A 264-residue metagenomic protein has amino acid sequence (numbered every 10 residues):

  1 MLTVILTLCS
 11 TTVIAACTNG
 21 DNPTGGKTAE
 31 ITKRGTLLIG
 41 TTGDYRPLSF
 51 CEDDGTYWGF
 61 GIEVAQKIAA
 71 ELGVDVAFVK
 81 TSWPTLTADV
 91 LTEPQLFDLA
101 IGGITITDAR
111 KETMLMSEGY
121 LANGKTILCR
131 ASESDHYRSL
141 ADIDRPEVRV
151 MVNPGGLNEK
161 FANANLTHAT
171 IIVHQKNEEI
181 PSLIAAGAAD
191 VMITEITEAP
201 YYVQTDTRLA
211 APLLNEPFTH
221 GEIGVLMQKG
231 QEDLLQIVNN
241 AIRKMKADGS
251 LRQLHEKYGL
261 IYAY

Functional and structural regions predicted by a protein language model:
C17-T24, L157-I171, A210-N215, I242-Y264: Ligand-binding clefts/hinges and TM-proximal coupling segments of bilobed small-molecule sensing domains
P23-G102: Extracytoplasmic small-molecule ligand-binding "clamshell" domains of the periplasmic binding protein/Venus flytrap
T36-T41, W58, L140-G155, I171: Short loop->beta-strand "edge-of-pocket" segments that line small-molecule binding or catalytic clefts across diverse
G43, A122-C129, I196-R243, I261-Y264: Periplasmic-binding protein-like
I62-E63, F78-V90, Y137, I172-A186 (+1 more regions): Short helix-initiation/N-cap motifs at beta->coil->alpha
I62-E71, A131-S134, A141, E147 (+2 more regions): Extended ligand-binding regions for polar small-molecule ligands
Q66, A70, D75-D142, A210-A211 (+1 more regions): Acidic, polar ligand-binding/catalytic clefts
T85-A88, G103-K111, A162-A164, A185-T219: A ligand-binding cleft/hinge motif common to bilobed small-molecule-binding domains
